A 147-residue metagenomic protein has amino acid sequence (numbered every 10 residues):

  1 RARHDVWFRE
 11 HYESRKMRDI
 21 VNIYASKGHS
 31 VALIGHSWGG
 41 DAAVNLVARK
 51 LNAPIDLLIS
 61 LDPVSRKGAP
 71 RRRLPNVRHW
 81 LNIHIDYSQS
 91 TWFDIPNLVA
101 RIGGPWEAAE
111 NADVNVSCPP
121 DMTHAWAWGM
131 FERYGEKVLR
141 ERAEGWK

Functional and structural regions predicted by a protein language model:
R1-H29, P120, H124: Active-site catalytic motif of lipid deacylating hydrolases and related acyltransferases
K27-V31, A53-P54: Short coil/turn segments at beta-strand junctions that form active-site/ligand-binding loops
G35-G39, A43: Gly/Ala-rich beta-loop-alpha elbow adjacent to hydrolase catalytic centers
N45-D56: Conserved hydrolase catalytic core segment
I59-D62, I83: Alpha/beta-hydrolase-fold catalytic nucleophile elbow
L61-R71: Surface-exposed short loop/turn segments
R72-K147: C-terminal catalytic-base region of ester-bond hydrolases, centering on the histidine of the charge-relay
